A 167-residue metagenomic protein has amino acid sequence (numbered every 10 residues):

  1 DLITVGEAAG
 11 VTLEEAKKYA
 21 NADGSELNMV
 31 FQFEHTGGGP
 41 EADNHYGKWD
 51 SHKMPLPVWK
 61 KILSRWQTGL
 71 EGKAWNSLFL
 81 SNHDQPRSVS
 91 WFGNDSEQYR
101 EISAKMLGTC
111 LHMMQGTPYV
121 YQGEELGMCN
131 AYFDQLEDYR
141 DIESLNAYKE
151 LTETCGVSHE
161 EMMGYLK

Functional and structural regions predicted by a protein language model:
D1-K167: Active-site and adjacent substrate-binding regions of carbohydrate-active enzymes
